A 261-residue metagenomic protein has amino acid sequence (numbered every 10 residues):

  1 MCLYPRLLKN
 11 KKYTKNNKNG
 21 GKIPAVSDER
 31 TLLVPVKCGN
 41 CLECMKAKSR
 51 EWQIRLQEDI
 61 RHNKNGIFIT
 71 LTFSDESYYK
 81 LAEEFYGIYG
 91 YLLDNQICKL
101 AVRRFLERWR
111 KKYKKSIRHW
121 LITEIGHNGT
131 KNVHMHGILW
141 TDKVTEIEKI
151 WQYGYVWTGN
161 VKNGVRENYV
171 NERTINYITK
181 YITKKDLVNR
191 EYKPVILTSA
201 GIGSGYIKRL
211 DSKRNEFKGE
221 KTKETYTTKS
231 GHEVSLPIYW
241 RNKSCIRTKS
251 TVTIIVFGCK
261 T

Functional and structural regions predicted by a protein language model:
M1-K131, T141-T261: Right-hand nucleic-acid polymerase module
